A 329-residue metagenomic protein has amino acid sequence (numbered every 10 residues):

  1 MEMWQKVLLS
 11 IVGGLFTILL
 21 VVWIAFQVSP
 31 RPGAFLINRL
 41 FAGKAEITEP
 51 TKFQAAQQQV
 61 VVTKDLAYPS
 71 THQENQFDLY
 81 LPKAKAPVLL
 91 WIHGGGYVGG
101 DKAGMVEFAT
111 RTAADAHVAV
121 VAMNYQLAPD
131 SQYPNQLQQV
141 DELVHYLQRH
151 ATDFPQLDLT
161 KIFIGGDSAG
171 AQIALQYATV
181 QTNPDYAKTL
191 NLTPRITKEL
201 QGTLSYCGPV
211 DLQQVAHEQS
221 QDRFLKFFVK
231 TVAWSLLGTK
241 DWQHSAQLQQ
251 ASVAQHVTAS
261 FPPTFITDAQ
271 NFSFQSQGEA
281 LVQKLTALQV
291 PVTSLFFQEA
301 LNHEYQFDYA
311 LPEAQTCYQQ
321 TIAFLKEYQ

Functional and structural regions predicted by a protein language model:
E2-Q329: Alpha/beta-hydrolase superfamily serine-hydrolase fold, recognizing
